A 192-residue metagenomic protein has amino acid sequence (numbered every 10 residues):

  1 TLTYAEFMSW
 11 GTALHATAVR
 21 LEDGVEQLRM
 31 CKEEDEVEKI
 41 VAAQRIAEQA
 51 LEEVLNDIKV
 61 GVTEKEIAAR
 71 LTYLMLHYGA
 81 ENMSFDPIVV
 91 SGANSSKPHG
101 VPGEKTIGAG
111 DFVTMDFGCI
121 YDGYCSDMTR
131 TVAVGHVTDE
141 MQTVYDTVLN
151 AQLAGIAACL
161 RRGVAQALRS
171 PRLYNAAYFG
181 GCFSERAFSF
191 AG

Functional and structural regions predicted by a protein language model:
T1-G192: Active-site neighborhoods and metal-handling regions in enzymes and metal-associated proteins
